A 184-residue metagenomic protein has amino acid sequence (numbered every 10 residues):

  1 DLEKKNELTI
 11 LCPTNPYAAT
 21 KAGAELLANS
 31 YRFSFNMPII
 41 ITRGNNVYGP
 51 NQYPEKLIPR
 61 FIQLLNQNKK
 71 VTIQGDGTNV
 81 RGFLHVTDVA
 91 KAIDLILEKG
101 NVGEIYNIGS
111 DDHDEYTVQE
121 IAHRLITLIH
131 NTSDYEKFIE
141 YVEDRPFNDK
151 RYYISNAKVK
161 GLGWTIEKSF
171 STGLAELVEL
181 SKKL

Functional and structural regions predicted by a protein language model:
D1-I41, Q52-P54: Catalytic helix-loop patch of NAD(P)-dependent Rossmann-fold dehydrogenases
A18, I58, Y153: Glycine-rich phosphate-binding loop at the start of an alpha helix
R43-Y48: Conserved SDR Rossmann-fold cofactor-binding beta-strand/turn motif
I58-P59, A90: Conserved terminal C-lobe alpha helix of the protein kinase catalytic domain
L65-L184: C-terminal substrate-binding subdomain of Rossmann-fold SDR/epimerase-dehydratase oxidoreductases
